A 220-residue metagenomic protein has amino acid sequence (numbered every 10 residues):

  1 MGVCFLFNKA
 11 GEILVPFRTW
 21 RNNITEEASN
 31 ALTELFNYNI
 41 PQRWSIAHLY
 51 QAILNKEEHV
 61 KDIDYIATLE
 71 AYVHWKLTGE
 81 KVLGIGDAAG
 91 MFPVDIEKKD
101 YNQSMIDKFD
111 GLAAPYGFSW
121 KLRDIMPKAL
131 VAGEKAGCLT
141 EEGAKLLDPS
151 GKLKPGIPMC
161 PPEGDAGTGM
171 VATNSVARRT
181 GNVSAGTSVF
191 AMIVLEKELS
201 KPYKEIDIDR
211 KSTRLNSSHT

Functional and structural regions predicted by a protein language model:
M1-S217: Glycine-rich phosphate-binding/catalytic subdomain of phosphoryl-transfer and nucleotide/sugar-phosphate-processing
